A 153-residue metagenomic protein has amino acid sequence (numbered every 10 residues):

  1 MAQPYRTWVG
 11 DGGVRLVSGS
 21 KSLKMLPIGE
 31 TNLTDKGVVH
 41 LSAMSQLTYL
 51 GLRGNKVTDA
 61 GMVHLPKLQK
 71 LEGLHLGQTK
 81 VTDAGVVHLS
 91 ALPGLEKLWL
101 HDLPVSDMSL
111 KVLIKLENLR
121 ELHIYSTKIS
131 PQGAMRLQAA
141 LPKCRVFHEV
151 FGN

Functional and structural regions predicted by a protein language model:
M1-M108, V112-M135, A139-N153: Concave beta-strand-loop units of leucine-rich repeat
